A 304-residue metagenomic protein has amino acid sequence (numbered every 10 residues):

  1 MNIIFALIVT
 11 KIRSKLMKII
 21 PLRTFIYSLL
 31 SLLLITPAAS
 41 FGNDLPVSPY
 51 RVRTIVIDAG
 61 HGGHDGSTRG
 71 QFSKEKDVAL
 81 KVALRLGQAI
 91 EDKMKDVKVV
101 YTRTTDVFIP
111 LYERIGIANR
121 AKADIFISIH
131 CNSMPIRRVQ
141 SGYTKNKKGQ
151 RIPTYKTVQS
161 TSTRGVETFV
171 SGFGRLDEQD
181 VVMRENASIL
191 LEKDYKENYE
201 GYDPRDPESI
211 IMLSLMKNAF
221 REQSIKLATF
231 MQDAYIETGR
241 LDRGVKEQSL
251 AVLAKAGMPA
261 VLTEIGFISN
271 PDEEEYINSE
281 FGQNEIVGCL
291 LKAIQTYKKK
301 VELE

Functional and structural regions predicted by a protein language model:
M1-L22: N-terminal secretory signal peptides that target proteins for export/translocation
F5, F25-Y27, F41: Aromatic (phenylalanine/tyrosine) cluster motif
F25-T36: Bacterial N-terminal signal peptides
A38-D44: Boundary at the C-terminal end of the N-terminal hydrophobic targeting segment
D44-R53, S73, D77-E304: Active-site-proximal helix/loop segments of hydrolytic enzymes
R53-F72: Short glycine-rich His-centered loop
